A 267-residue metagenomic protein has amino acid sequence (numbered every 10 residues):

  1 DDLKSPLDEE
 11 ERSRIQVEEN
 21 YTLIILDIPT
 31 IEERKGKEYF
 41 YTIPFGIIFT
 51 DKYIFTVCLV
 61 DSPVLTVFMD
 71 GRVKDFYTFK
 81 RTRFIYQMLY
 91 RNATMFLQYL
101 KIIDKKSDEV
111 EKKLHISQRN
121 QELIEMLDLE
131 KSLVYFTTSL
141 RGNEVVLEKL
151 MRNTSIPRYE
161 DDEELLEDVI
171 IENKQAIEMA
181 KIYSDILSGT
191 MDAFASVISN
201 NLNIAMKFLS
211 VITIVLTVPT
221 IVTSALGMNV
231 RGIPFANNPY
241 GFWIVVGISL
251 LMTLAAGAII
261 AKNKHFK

Functional and structural regions predicted by a protein language model:
D1-R152, I156-Y159, L165-D168, E172-M179 (+2 more regions): Peripheral, non-transmembrane regulatory/ligand-interaction domains of membrane transport proteins
K174-K267: Hydrophobic alpha-helical transmembrane segments and their immediately adjacent juxtamembrane loops
